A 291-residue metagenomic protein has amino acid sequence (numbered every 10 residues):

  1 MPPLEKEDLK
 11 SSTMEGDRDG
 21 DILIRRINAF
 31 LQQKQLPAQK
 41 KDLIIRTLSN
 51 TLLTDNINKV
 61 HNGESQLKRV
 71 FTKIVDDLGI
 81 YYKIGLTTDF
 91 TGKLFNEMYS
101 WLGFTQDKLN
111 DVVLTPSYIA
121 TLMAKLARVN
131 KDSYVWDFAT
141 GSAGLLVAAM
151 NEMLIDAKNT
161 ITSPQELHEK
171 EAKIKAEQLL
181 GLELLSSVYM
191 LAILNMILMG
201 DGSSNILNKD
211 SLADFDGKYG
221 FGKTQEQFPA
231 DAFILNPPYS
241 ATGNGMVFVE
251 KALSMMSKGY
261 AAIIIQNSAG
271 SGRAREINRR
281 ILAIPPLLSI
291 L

Functional and structural regions predicted by a protein language model:
P2-G103: Long recognition/docking surfaces used for binding and targeting
L36-Q39, S203, I284-L288: Structural alpha-beta junctions
T72, T88, G92, N96 (+5 more regions): Non-catalytic, well-ordered alpha-helical scaffold segments
G85, A127, M255-S257: A generic alpha-to-beta junction signature in SAM-dependent methyltransferases
L109-L235, T242, N267-S268: Conserved S-adenosyl-L-methionine
Y189, A241-L291: Conserved Class I SAM-dependent methyltransferase catalytic core
